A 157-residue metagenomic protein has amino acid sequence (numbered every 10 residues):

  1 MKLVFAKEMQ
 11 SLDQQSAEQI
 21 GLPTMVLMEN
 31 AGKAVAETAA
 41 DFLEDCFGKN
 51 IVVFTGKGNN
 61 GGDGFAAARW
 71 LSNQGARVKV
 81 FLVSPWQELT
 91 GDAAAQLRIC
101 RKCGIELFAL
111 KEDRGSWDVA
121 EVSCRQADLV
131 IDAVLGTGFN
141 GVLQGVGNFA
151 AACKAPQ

Functional and structural regions predicted by a protein language model:
M1-K49: Positively charged, low-complexity intrinsically disordered leader regions
K2-V4, E44-F54, N60-Q157: Glycine-rich phosphate/dinucleotide-binding loop and adjoining beta-alpha-beta core of small-molecule
